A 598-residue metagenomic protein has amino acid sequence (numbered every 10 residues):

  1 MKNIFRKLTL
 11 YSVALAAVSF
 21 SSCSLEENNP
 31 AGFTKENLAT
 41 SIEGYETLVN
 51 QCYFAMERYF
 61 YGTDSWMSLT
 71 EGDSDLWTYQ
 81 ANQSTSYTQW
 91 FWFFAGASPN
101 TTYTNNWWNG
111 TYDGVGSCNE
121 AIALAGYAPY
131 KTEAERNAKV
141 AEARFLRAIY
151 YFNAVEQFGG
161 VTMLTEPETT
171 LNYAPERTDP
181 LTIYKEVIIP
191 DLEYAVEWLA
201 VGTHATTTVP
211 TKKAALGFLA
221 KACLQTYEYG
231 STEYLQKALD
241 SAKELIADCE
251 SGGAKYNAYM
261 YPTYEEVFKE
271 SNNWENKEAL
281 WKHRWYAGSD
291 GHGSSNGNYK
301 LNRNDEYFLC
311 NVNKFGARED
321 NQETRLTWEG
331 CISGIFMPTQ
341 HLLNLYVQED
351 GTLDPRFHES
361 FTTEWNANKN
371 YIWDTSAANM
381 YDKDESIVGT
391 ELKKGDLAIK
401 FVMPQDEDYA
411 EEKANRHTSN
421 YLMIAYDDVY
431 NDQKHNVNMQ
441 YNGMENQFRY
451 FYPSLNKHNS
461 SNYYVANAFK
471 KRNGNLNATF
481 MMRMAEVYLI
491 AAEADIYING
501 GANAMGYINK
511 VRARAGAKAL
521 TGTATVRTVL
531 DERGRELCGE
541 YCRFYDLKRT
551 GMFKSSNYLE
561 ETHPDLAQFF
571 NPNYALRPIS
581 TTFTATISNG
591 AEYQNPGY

Functional and structural regions predicted by a protein language model:
M1-A31: Bacterial Sec-dependent N-terminal signal peptides
S22-L25, T111-G114, V267-L342, Y450-M481 (+2 more regions): Long, intrinsically disordered, low-complexity segments
C23-T70, A591-Y598: Membrane-proximal, proline-rich intrinsically disordered regions
S41-Y59, N82-F158, P175-E186, D191-T207 (+2 more regions): Conserved, well-structured interaction surfaces
V140, R147, L219, T226 (+2 more regions): Structural register within alpha-helical repeat arrays
N153-T162, T203, A222-S231, N499-G500: Short coil/turn linking the two alpha-helices of tandem helical-hairpin repeats
Q340-F480: Flexible, polar/acidic helix-loop-strand segments at domain edges
